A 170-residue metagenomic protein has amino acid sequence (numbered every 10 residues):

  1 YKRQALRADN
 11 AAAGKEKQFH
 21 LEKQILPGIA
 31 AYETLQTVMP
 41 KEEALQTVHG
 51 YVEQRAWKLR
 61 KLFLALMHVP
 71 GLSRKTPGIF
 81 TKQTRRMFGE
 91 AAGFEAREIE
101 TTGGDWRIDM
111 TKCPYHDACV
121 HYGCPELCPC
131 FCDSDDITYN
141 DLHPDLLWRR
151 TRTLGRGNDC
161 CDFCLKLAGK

Functional and structural regions predicted by a protein language model:
Y1-Q4: Conserved small/polar residues in nucleotide/adenosyl-binding loops
L6-D9: Glycine-rich, hydrophobic membrane-spanning regions of integral membrane proteins that mediate transport
A12: Phosphate/adenylate-binding glycine loop and adjacent helical scaffold
E16-Q24: Short secondary-structure transition/capping motifs
K23-P27, E33-G123: Amphipathic interaction/junction segments at domain boundaries or subunit interfaces
T37-K41, N140-L146, A168-K170: Secondary-structure boundary elements
R97-R150, L154-G155: Short, hydrophobic/π-rich interface segment
C160-A168: C-terminal edge-of-domain segments
